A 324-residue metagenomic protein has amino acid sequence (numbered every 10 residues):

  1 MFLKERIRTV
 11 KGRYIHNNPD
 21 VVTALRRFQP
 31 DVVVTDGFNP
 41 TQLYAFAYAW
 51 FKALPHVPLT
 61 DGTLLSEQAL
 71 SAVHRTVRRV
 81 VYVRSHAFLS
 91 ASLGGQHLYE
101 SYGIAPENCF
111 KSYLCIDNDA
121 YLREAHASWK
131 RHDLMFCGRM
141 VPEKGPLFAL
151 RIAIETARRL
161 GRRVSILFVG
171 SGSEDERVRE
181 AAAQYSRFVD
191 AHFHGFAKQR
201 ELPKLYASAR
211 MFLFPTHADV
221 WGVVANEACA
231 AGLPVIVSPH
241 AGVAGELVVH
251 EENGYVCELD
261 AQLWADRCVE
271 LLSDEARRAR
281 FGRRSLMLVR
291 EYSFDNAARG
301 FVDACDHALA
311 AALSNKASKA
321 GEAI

Functional and structural regions predicted by a protein language model:
L54-A72, R84-A87: A short, histidine- and acid-enriched strand-loop-helix "catalytic/donor-clamping" loop that lines the nucleotide-sugar
R79, V83-R123, S128-W129: Donor nucleotide-sugar binding/catalytic pocket of nucleotide-sugar-dependent glycosyltransferases
A125-I154, L167: Conserved donor-binding/catalytic core segment of Leloir-type glycosyltransferases
V178-A197: Nucleotide-activated donor-binding/catalytic signature segment of Leloir-type glycosyltransferases, i.e., the conserved
F196-A197, K204-A209: Short alpha-helical donor nucleotide-sugar binding micro-motif in glycosyltransferases
H217: Aromatic "clamp/platform" in nucleotide-sugar-dependent glycosyltransferases that forms part of the donor/acceptor
P234-S238, V248: Short hydrophobic beta-strand element within catalytic cores of glycosyltransferases and related nucleotide-activated
H250-Q262, E270-A276: Conserved acidic donor-binding segment of nucleotide-sugar-dependent glycosyltransferases
